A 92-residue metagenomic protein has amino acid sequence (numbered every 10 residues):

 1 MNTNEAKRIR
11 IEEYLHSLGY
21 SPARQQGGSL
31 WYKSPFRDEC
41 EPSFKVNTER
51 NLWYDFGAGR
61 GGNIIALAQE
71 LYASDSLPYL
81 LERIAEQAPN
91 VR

Functional and structural regions predicted by a protein language model:
M1-R92: N-terminal structured subdomain of primase-like DNA metabolism proteins
